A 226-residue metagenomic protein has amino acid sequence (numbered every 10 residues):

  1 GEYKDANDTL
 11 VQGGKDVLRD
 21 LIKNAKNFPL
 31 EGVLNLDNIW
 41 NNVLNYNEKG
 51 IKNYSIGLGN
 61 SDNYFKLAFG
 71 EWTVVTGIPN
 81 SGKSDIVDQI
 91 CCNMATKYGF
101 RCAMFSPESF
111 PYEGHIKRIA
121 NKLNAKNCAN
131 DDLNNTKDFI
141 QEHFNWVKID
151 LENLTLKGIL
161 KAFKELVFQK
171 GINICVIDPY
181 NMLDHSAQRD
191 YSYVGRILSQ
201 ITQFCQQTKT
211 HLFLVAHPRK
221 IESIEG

Functional and structural regions predicted by a protein language model:
G1, Y98-R189, R196: Conserved inter-motif catalytic segment of the P-loop NTP-binding fold
G1-N41: TOPRIM fold recognition
D5, T9, V17, L21 (+3 more regions): Alpha-helical scaffold elements adjacent to nucleotide-binding pockets in ATP/GTP-utilizing enzyme cores
V11, K66, A95-T96, K164-F168 (+1 more regions): Residue-level signal for alpha-helix termini/capping positions
E31-A125: The Walker A/P-loop phosphate-binding site
G77-P79, Q89-I90, S106-S109, K148-D150 (+2 more regions): Active-site proximal loops enriched in glycine and acidic residues that flank catalytic Cys/His/Asp and coordinate
A95-T96, Y193-P218: Substrate-engagement module of ASCE P-loop NTPases
S223-G226: Short, electropositive alpha-helical surface patch
